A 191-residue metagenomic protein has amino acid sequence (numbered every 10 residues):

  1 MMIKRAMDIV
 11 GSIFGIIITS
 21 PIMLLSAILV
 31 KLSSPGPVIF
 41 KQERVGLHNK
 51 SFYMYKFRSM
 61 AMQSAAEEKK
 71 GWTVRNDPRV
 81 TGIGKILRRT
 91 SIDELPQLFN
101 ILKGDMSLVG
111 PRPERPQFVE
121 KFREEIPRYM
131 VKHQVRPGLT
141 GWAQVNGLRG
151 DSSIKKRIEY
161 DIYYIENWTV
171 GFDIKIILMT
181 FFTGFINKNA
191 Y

Functional and structural regions predicted by a protein language model:
M1, P78, Q117, S153 (+1 more regions): Charged, alpha-helix-enriched surfaces in structured cytosolic catalytic cores of large nucleotide-utilizing machines
M1-Q63, N100, V170, K175-Y191: A hydrophobic, helix-centered structural microdomain
G15, G36, G46-N49, R58 (+8 more regions): Glycine-centered flexibility sites
S34-P37, R75-P78, I101, P137 (+2 more regions): A generic fold-level signal
F40-R79, T140-D161: Short, glycine-rich, amphipathic interfacial segments at transmembrane boundaries or analogous
T73-R136, I176-T180, G184: A short, structured surface patch at a secondary-structure boundary
R128-Y191: C-terminal terminal-structure detector
